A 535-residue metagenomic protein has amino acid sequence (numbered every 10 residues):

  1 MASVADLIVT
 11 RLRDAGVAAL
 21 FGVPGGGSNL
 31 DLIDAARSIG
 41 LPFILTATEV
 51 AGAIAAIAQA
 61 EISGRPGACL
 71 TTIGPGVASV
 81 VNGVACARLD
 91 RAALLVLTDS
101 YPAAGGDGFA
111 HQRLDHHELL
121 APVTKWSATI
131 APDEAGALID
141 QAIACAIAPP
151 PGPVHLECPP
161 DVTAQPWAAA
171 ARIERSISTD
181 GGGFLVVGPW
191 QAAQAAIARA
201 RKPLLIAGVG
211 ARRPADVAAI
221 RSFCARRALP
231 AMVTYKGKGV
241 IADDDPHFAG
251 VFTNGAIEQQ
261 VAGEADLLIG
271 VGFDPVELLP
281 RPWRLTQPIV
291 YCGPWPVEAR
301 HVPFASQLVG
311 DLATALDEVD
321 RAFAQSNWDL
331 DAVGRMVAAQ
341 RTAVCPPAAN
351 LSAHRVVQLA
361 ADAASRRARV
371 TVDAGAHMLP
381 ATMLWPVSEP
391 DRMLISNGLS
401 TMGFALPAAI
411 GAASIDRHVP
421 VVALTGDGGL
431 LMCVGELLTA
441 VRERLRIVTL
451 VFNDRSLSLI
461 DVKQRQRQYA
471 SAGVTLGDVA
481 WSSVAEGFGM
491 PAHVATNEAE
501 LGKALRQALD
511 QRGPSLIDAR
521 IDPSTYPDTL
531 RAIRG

Functional and structural regions predicted by a protein language model:
M1-A324, L359, A363-R366, R446-T449 (+1 more regions): N-terminal alpha/beta PP-like core and its mobile active-site loop of ThDP/TPP-dependent enzymes
V4, A169-A171, Q191, T286-M378 (+2 more regions): Phosphate/pyrophosphate-binding active-site segments
A5, A15, G25-A36, R335-H418: Active-site diphosphate/adenylate-binding microenvironment
V17, T124-T129, T342, G398 (+1 more regions): A broad detector of the eukaryotic-type serine/threonine protein kinase catalytic domain
V23-G25, I44-I54, C69-G76, D373-A374 (+3 more regions): Active-site nucleophile and cofactor-binding loops and adjacent substrate-binding regions of central metabolic enzymes
L97, G106-Q112, R300, L308-V309 (+2 more regions): Thiamine diphosphate
